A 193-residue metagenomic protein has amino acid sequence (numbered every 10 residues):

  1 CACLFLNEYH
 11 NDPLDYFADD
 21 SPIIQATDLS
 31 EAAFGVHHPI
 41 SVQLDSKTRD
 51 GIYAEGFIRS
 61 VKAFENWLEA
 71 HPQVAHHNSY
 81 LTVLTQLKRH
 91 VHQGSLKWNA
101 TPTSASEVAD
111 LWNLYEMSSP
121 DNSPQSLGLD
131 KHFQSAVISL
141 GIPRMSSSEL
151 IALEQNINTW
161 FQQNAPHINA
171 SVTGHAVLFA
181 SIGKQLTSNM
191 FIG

Functional and structural regions predicted by a protein language model:
C1-G193: Extracytoplasmic
